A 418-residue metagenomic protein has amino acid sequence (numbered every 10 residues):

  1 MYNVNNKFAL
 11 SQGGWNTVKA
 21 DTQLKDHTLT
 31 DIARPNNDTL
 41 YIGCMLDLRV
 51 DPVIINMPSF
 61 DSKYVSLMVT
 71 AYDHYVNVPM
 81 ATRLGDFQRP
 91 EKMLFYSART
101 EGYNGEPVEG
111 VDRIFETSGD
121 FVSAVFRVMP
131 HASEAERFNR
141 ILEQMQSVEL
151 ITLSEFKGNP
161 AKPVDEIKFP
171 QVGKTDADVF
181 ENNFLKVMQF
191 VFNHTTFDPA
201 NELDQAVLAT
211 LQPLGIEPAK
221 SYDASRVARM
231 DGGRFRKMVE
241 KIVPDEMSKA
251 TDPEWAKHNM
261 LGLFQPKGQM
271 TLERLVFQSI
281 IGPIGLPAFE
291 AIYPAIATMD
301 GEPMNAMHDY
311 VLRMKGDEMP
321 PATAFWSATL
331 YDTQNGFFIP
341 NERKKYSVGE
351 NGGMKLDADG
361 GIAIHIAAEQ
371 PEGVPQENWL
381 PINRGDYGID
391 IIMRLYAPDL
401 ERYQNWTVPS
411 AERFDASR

Functional and structural regions predicted by a protein language model:
M1-R418: A compositional/structural signature for long, glycine/proline-rich flexible linkers and loops on extracytoplasmic
